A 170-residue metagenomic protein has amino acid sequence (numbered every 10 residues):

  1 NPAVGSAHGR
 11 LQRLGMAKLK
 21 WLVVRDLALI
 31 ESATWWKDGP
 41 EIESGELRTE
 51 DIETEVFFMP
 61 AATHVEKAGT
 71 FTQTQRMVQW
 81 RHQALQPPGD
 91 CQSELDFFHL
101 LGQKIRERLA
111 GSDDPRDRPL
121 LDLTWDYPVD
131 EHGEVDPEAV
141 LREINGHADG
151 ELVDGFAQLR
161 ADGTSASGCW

Functional and structural regions predicted by a protein language model:
N1-G150: Non-catalytic alpha/beta scaffold blocks inside enzyme catalytic domains
V135, T164-A166: Helix N-cap / loop-to-helix initiation motif
A148-V153, A157-L159: Scaffold signal of the M16-like zinc-metallopeptidase fold and its non-catalytic homologs
L159, A166-C169: Acidic catalytic cores of enzymes that act on phosphate-bearing nucleotides/polynucleotides
